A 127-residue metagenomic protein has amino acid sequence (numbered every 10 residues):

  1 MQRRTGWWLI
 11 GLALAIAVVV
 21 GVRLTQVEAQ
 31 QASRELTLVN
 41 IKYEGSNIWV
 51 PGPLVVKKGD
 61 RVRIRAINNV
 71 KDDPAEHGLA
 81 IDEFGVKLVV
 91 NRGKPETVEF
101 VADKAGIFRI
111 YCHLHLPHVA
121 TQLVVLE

Functional and structural regions predicted by a protein language model:
M1-K42, E127: Extracytoplasmic entry segments of secretory-pathway proteins
L24-R34, V90-E127: Extracellular/periplasmic metallocenter environments
Q31-R61: N-terminal edge beta-strand
N40-K42, N68-V70, E83, A102-K104 (+1 more regions): Non-catalytic surface loops within mature trypsin-like serine protease
P51-L54, G85-V89, V98-E99: Beta-strand-rich interaction surfaces with strong enrichment in secreted/lumenal proteins
V56-K58, I81, A102: Conserved strand-loop elements at the edges of beta-sheets that form or border functional pockets
R63-R65, E99: Residues within well-ordered beta-strands of beta-sheet-rich folds
R65, N69-K94, H115, A120-V125: Histidine- and aromatic-enriched segments that form or immediately flank copper-ligand environments
